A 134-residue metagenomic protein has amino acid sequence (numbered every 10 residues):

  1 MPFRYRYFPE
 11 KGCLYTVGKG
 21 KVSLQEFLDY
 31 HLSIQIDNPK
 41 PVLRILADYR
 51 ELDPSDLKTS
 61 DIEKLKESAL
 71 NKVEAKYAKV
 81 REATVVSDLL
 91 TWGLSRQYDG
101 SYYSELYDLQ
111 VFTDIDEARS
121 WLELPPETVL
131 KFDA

Functional and structural regions predicted by a protein language model:
M1-A134: Amphipathic, Lys/Arg-enriched alpha-helical "gate/interface" segment within cytosolic domains that mediates
